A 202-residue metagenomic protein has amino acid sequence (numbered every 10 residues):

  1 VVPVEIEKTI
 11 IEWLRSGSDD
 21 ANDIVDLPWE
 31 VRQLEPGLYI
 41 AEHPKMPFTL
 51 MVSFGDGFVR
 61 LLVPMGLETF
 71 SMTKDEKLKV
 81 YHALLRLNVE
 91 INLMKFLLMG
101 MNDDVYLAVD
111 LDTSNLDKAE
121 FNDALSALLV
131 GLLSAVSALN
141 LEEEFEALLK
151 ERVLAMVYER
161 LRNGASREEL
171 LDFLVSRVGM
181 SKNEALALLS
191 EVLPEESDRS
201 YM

Functional and structural regions predicted by a protein language model:
V1-K45, L170: Charge-rich, low-complexity N-terminal segments
F48-M72: A short acidic-to-branched-hydrophobic micro-motif
P64-D104: Short, internal acidic amphipathic alpha-helical interface segments that mediate docking to partner proteins
M65-T69, L111-K118: A generic structural motif
V105-D110: Short, aliphatic-rich beta-strand segments
F121-V136: Short amphipathic C-terminal alpha-helix that caps PH/PH-like domains
L132-L148, L154: Flexible helix-coil linker/hinge segments at domain or subdomain boundaries
E146-V192: Acidic, Ser/Thr-rich low-complexity intrinsically disordered segments
